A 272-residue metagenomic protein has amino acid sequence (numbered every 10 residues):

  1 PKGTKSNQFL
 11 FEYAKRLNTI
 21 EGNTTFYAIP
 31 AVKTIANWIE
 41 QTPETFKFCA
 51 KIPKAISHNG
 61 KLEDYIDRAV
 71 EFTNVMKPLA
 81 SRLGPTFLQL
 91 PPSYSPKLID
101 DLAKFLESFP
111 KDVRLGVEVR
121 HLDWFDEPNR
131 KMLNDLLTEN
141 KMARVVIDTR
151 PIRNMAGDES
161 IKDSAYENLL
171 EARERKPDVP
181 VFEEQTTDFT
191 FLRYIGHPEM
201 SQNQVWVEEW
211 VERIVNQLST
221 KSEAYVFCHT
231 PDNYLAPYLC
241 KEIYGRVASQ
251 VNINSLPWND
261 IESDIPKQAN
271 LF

Functional and structural regions predicted by a protein language model:
P1-F272: Residues lining hydrophobic/aromatic ligand-binding pockets adjacent to catalytic sites
